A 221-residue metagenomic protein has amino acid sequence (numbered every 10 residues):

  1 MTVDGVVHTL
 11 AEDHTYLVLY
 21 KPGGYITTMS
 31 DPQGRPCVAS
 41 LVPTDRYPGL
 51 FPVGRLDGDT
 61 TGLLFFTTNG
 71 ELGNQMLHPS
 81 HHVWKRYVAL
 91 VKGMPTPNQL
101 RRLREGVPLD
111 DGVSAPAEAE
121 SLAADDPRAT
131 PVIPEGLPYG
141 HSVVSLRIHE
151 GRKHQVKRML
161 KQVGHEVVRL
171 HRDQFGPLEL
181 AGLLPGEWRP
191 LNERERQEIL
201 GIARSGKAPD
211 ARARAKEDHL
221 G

Functional and structural regions predicted by a protein language model:
M1-G221: Basic, flexible Lys/Arg- and Gly-enriched helix-loop patches that mediate nucleic-acid binding at interfaces with rRNA
